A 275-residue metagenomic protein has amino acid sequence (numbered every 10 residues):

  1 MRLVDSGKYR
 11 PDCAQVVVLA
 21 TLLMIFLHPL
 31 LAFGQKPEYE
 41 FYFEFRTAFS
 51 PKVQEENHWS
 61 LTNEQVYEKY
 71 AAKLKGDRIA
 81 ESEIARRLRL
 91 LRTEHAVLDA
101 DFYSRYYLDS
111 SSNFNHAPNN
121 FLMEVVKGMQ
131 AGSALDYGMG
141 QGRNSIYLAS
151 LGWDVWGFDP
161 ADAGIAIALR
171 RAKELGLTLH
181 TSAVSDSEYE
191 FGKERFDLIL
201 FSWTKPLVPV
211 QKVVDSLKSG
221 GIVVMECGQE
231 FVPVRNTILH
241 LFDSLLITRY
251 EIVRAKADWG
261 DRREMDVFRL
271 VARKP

Functional and structural regions predicted by a protein language model:
Q35-E94: N-terminal auxiliary segments of SAM/dcSAM-dependent transferases
N113-A131: Conserved alpha-helix/loop element of class I SAM-dependent methyltransferases that forms part of the SAM/SAH-binding
A131-G140: Conserved class I S-adenosyl-L-methionine
D154-D159: Conserved SAM-binding motif I beta-strand of class I
A161-A163: Conserved SAM/SAH-binding beta-strand->alpha-helix loop
L175-D186: Conserved SAM-binding strand-loop segment of SAM-dependent methyltransferases
Y189-L198: A short acidic, Gly/Pro-enriched loop at the edge of an enzyme's catalytic core that lines a small-molecule cofactor
P209-I222: A short glycine-rich, Lys/Arg-flanked "PGG" loop and its adjoining helix->strand segment in the class I
